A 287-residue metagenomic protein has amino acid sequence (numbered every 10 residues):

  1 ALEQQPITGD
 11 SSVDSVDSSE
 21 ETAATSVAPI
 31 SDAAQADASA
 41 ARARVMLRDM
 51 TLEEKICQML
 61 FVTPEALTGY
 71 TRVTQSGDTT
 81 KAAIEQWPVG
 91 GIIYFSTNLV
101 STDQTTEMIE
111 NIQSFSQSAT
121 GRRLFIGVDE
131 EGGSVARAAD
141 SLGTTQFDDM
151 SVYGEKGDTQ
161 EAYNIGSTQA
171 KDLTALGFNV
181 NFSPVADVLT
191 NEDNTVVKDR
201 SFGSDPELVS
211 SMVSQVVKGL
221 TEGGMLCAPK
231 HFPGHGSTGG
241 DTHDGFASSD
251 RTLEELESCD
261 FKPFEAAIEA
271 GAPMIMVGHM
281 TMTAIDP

Functional and structural regions predicted by a protein language model:
L2-V45: N-terminal, intrinsically disordered, polar/charged segments of Gram-positive cell-envelope systems that serve as
D37-L67: Mature N-terminal segment immediately following signal peptide/propeptide cleavage in secreted/periplasmic
A41-L47, T71-K81, S258-E265: Alpha-helical scaffolding within the catalytic cores of extracellular/periplasmic polymer-degrading hydrolases
Q58, G90, T120-L124, F178-N179 (+3 more regions): Short, well-ordered coil/turn segments that N-cap beta-strands
E65-T74, K81-V209, H231, G236-D250 (+1 more regions): Enzymes and membrane/adaptor proteins characterized by extended Gly/Ser/Thr/Asp/Glu-rich, aromatic-dotted
T80-K81, A170, V213, V217 (+1 more regions): Generic hydrophobic/aromatic pocket-lining and core-packing "Φ" positions
M212, G219-P229, P233, E255 (+1 more regions): Phosphate/pyrophosphate-binding betaalpha-module
